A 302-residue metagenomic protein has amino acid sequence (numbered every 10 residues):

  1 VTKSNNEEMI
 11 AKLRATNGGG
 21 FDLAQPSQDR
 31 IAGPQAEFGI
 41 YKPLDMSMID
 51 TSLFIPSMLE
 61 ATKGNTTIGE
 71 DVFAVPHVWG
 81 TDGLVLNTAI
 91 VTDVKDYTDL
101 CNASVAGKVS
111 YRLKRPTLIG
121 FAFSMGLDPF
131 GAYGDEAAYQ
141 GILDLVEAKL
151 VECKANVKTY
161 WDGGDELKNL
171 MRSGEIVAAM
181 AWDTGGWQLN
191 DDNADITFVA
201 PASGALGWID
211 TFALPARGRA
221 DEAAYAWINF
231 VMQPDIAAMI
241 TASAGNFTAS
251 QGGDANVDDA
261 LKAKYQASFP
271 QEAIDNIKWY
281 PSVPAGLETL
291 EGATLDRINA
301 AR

Functional and structural regions predicted by a protein language model:
V1-N5, Q25, V157-G163, A200: Short beta-strand-to-loop elements that line the ligand-binding cleft of bilobed periplasmic-binding protein-like
V1-P34: Early extracytoplasmic/lumenal segment of secretory-pathway proteins
F21-P26, Y160, V177-W182, T197-F198: Paired acidic/hydrophobic, glycine-rich loop segments that form the ligand-binding mouth/hinge of periplasmic-binding
S27-K168, R172: Extracytoplasmic ligand-binding site segments that recognize negatively charged/polar headgroups
R30-P34, A178-D195: A ligand-binding cleft/hinge motif common to bilobed small-molecule-binding domains
L143-C153, D192-A216: Periplasmic-binding protein-like
A205-L206, D210, L214-D275: Mature extracytoplasmic/periplasmic domains
Q271-R302: Conserved C-terminal helix/tail region of periplasmic/extracytoplasmic solute-binding proteins
